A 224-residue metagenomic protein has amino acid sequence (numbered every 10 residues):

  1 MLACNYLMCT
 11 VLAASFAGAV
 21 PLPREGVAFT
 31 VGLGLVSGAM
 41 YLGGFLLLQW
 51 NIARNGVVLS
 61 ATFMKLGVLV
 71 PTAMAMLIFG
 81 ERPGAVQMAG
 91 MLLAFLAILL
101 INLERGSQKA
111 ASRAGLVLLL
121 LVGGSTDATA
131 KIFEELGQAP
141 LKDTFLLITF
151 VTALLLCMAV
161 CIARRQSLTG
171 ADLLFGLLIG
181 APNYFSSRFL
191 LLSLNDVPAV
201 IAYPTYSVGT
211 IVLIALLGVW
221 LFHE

Functional and structural regions predicted by a protein language model:
M1-E224: Polytopic alpha-helical membrane proteins, predominantly small-molecule transporters/carriers
